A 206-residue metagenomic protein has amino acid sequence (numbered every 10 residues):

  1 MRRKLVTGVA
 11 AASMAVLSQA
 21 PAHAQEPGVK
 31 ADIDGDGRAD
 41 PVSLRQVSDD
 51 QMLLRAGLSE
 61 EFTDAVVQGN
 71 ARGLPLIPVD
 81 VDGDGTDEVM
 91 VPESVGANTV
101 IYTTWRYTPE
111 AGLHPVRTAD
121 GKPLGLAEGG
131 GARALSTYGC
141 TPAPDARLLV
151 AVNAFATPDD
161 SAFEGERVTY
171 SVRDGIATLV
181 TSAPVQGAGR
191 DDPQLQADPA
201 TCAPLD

Functional and structural regions predicted by a protein language model:
R2-L5, A11, A15-G73, P193-D206: Terminal domain-start segments
R2-L5, H23-I33, L124-D206: Acidic, small-residue rich beta-repeat scaffolds with periodic aromatic anchors
G35-R45, V81-E93, A143-V152: Acidic/hydrophobic-patterned starts of short beta strands in beta-sheet-rich repeat architectures
D50-L53, A97-T104, T157-T169: Structural motif
L54-R72, H114-G130, T181-D191: Blade-edge motifs of beta-propeller repeat domains
L58, W105-R106, S171: Structural recognition of the beta-propeller blade-terminating site
D64-V95, I101: Mid-chain, structured segments of secreted extracytoplasmic proteins
E88-A119: Long, charged/polar, surface-exposed segments that mediate recognition or autoinhibition
